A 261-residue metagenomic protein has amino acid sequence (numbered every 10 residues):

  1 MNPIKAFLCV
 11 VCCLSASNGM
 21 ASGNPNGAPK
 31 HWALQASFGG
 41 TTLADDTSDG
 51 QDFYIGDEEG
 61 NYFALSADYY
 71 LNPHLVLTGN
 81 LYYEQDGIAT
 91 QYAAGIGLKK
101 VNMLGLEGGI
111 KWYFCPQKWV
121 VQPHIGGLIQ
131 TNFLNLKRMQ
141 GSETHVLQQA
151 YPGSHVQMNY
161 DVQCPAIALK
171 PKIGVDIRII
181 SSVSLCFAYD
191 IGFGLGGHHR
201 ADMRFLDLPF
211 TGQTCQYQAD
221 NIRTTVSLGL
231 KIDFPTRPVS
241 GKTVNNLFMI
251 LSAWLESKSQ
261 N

Functional and structural regions predicted by a protein language model:
M20-Y70, T225, G229-N261: Short glycine/proline- and aromatic-enriched beta-strand/turn motifs that initiate or cap beta-hairpins
S22, Y69-Q149, I167, N221-R223 (+2 more regions): Gram-negative (and chloroplast) outer-membrane scaffold detector with strong preference for beta-barrel transmembrane
A28, I55-G60, K100-L104, N159-A168 (+1 more regions): Short sequence motifs at beta-strands and strand-loop junctions characteristic of Gram-negative outer-membrane
A33, S66, Y70, V76 (+6 more regions): Membrane-spanning beta-strand positions in outer-membrane beta-barrel proteins
L34-G40, G79-Y83, I125-F133, V175 (+1 more regions): Transmembrane beta-barrel strands of outer-membrane/channel proteins
A36, L65, L106-G108, P171-I173 (+3 more regions): Membrane-embedded beta-strands of outer-membrane beta-barrel proteins, especially the hydrophobic/small aromatic
D46-Y54, A89-K99, S154-D161, G212-Q218: Extracellular loop and loop/strand-boundary signature of outer-membrane beta-barrel proteins
I179-N261: Predominantly the C-terminal beta-signal and adjacent terminal strand-loop region of outer-membrane beta-barrel
